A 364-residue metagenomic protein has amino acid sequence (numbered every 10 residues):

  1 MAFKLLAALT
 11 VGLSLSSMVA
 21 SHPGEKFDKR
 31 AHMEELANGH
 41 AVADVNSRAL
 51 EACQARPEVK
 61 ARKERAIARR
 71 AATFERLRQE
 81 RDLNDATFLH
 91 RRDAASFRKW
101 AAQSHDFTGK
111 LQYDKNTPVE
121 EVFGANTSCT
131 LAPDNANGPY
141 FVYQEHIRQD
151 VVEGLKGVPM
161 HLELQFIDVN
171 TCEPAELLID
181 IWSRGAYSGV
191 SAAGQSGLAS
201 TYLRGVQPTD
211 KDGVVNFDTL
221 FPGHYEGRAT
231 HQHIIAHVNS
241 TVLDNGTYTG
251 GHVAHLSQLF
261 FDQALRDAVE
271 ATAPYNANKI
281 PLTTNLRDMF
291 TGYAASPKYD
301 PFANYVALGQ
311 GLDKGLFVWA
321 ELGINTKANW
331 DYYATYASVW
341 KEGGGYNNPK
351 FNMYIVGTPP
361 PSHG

Functional and structural regions predicted by a protein language model:
M1-F27, G364: Fungal secretory targeting signals
L5-L15, T201, E226, G251-V253 (+1 more regions): A generic structural signal for short, solvent-exposed coil/turn residues that cap or connect secondary-structure
A20-E163, I324, Y336-V339, G343-G364: A long-range scaffold signal marking pre-active-site subdomains of enzyme folds
F107-R287, T326, Y354-P361: Beta-strand-dominated extracellular/periplasmic modules and repeats in secreted or surface-exposed proteins
Q263-Y346: A structured, mid-to-C-terminal "fold-capping" secondary-structure block
